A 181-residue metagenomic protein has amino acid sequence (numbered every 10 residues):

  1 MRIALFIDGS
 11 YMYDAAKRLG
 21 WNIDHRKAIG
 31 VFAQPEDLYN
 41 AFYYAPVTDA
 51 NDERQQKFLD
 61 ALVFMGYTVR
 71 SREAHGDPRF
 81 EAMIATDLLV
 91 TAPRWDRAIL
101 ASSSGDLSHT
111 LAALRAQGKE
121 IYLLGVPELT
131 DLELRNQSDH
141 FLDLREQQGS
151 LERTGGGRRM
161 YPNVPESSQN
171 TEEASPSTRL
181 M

Functional and structural regions predicted by a protein language model:
M1-F80, P93, E120: Domain-level signal for Mg2+-assisted phosphodiester chemistry and nucleotide/NA-binding surfaces in nucleic-acid
D49-M181: Nuclease catalytic cores that cleave nucleic-acid phosphodiester bonds, predominantly acidic two-metal-ion
